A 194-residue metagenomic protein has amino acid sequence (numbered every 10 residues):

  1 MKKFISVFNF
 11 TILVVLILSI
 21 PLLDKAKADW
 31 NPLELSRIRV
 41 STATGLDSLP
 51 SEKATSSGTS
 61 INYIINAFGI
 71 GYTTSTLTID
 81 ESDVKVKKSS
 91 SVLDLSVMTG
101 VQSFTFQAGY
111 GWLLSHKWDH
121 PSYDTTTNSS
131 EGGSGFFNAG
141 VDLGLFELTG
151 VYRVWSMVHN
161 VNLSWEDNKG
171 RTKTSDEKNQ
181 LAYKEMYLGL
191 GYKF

Functional and structural regions predicted by a protein language model:
M1-P32: Cleavable N-terminal export/targeting peptides
L23-S82, E185, G191: Short glycine/proline- and aromatic-enriched beta-strand/turn motifs that initiate or cap beta-hairpins
N31-R37, F68-Y72, L95, F106-Y110 (+3 more regions): Membrane-embedded beta-strand positions of outer-membrane beta-barrel proteins
S41-T55, T73-S91, L114-E131, V158-L181: Flexible, solvent-exposed loop segments that connect beta-strands
T55-I61, N66, S89-L95, G133-A139 (+2 more regions): Hydrophobic, lipid-facing positions within transmembrane beta-strands of outer-membrane proteins
K87-S103, Q107: Helix-adjacent hinge/juxtasegments
G100-F136, L143: Surface-exposed, polar helix/loop patches in the mature regions of secreted/periplasmic/lumenal proteins that form
L143, V154, Q180-F194: Outer-membrane beta-barrel "beta-signal"
